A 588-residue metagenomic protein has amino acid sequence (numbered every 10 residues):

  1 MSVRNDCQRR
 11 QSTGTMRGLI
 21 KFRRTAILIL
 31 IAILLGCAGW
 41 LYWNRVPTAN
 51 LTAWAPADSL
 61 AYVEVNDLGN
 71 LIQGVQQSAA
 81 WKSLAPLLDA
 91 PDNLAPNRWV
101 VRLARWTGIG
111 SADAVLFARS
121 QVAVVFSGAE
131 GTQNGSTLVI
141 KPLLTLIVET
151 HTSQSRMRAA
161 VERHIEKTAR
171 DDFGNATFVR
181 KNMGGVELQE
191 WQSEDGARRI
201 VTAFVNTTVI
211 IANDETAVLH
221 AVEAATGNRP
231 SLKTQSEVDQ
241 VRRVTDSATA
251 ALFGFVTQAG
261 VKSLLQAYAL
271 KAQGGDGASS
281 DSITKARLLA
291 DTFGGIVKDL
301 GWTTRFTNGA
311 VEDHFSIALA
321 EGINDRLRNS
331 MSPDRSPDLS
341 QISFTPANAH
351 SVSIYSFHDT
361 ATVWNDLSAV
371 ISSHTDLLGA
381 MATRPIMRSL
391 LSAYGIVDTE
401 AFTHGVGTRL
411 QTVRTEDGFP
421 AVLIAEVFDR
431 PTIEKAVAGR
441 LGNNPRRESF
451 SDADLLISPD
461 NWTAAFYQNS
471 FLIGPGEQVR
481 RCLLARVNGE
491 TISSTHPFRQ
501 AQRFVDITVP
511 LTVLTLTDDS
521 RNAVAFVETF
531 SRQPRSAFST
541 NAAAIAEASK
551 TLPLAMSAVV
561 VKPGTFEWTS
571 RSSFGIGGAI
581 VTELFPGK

Functional and structural regions predicted by a protein language model:
R23-E190, E194, V238-K298, T304-N308 (+4 more regions): Structural boundary/hinge residues at secondary-structure and domain interfaces
R23-I27, P475, Q502-K588: Extended terminal
C37-A38, A53, V201-A224, L300 (+4 more regions): Charged, amphipathic alpha-helical scaffolding segments
N66-L68, E149-S153, N206-T208, D214-T216 (+7 more regions): Solvent-exposed coil/turn segments that connect beta secondary-structure elements in extracytoplasmic/periplasmic
N182-R198, S449-D460: Short, Gly/Ser/Thr-enriched beta-strand-loop segments that form substrate-interacting elements of hydrolase/peptidase
R198-A272, P459-A542: A conserved glycine-rich beta-strand in the N-terminal activation segment of trypsin-fold
